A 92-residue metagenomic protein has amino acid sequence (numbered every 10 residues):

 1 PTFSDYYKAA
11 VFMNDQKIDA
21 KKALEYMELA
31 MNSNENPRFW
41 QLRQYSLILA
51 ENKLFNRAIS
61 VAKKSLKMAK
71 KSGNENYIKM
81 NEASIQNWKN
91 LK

Functional and structural regions predicted by a protein language model:
P1-S60, K64-M68: Alpha-helical adaptor scaffolds
W40-E51, G73-K92: TPR/TPR-like alpha-solenoid helical repeat scaffolds
